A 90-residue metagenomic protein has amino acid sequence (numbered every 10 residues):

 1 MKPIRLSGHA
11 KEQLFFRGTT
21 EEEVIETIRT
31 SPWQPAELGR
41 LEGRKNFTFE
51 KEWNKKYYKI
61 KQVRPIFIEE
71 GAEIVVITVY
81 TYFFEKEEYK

Functional and structural regions predicted by a protein language model:
M1-K90: Ribonuclease/tRNase effector modules and their secretory precursors
